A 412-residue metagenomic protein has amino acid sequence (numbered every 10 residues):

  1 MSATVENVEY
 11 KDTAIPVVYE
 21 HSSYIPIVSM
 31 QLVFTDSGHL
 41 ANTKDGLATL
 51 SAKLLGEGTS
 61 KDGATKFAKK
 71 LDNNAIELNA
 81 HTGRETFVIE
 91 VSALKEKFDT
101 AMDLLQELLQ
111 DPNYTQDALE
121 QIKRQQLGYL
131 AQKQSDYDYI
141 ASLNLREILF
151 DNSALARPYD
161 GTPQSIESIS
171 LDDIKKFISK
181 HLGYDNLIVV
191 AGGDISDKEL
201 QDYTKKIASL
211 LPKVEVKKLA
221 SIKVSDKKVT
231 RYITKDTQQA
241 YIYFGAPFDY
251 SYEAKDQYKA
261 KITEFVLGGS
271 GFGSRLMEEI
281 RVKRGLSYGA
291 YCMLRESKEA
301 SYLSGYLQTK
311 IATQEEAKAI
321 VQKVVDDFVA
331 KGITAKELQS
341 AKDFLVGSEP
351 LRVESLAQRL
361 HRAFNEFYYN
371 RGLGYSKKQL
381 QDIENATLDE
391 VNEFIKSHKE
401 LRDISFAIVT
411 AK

Functional and structural regions predicted by a protein language model:
S2-I27: N- or domain-start disorder-to-order transition segments that initiate the globular core
Y10-K11, S23-P26, H181-G183, K235-T237 (+1 more regions): Extracellular/periplasmic catalytic domains that process cell-envelope and extracellular macromolecules
P16-H21, K176-S179, K228-T234, F394-I395: Short, surface-exposed beta-strand/loop micro-motifs that present aromatic residues
S22-I25, Q31-D36, V216-G273: His/Glu-based metal-binding/catalytic segments typifying zinc-dependent metallopeptidases
Q31-S92, G271-L286: M16/MPP (pitrilysin/insulinase) zinc-metallopeptidase core fold and M16-derived inactive scaffolds
A41-K44, D99-A101, E253-D256, Q314-A317: Solvent-exposed, non-transmembrane alpha-helical starts
K69-E215, K283-R284, G289-K412: Charge-rich, well-structured scaffold segments of protease-associated domains
